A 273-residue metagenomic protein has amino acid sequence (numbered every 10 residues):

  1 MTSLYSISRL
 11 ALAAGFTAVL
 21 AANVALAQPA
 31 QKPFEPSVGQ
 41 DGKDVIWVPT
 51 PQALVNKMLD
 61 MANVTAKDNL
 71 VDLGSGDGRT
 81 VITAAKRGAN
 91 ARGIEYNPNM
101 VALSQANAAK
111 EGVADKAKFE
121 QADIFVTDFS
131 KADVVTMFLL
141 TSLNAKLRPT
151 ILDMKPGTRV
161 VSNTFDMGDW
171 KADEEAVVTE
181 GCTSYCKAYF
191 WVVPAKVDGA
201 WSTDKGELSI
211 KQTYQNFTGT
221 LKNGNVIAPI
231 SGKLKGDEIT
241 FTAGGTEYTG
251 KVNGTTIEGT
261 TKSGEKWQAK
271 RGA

Functional and structural regions predicted by a protein language model:
T2-A14: Bacterial N-terminal signal peptides that target proteins for export
Y5-S8, L26-D68: S-adenosyl-L-methionine
A66-G76: Conserved class I S-adenosyl-L-methionine
D77-A89: Conserved SAM-binding loop of SAM-dependent methyltransferases across substrates and taxa, primarily the Class I
N90-E95: Conserved SAM-binding motif I beta-strand of class I
P98-K131: S-adenosyl-L-methionine
N144-D198: C-terminal substrate-binding/active-site "lid" region of AdoMet-derived donor-dependent transferases
A195-A273: Central antiparallel beta-sheet cores of small beta-barrel/beta-sandwich binding domains
